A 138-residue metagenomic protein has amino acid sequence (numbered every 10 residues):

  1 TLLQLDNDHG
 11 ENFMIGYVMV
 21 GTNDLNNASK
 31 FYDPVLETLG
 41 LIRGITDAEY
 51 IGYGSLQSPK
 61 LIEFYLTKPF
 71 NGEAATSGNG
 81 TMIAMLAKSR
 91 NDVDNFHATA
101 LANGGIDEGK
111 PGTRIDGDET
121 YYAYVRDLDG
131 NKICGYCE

Functional and structural regions predicted by a protein language model:
L5: Cationic, low-complexity basic patches in intrinsically disordered or flexible, solvent-exposed regions
D8-S29, I83: N-terminal beta-strand motif that seeds the catalytic metal site of vicinal oxygen chelate
M14, T76-G80, G117: Short glycine-enriched loop/turn motifs at secondary-structure junctions
V20-I62: Core segments of cupin and vicinal oxygen chelate
T22-N27, A84-D129: Vicinal oxygen chelate
A48, S55-N95: Long, continuous compositionally biased terminal/linker segments
I133-G135: Long, contiguous binding/interaction regions
